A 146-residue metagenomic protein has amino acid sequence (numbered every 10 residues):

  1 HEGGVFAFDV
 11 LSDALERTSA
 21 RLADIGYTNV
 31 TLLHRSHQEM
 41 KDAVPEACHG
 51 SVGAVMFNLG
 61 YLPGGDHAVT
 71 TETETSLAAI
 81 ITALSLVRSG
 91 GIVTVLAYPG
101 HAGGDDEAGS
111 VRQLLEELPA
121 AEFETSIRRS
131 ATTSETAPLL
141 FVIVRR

Functional and structural regions predicted by a protein language model:
H1-E2: Conserved SAM-binding loop of SAM-dependent methyltransferases across substrates and taxa, primarily the Class I
V5-A7, A79, L86-A97: Conserved beta-strand signature within the Rossmann-like core of class I S-adenosyl-L-methionine
E16-G50: S-adenosyl-L-methionine
A43, H101-R146: Class I S-adenosyl-L-methionine
G53: Conserved acidic residues
M56-A79: Mobile active-site "lid"/loop adjacent to the S-adenosyl-L-methionine
A68-E74, L96-S110: Acceptor-substrate binding/catalytic loop of class I
